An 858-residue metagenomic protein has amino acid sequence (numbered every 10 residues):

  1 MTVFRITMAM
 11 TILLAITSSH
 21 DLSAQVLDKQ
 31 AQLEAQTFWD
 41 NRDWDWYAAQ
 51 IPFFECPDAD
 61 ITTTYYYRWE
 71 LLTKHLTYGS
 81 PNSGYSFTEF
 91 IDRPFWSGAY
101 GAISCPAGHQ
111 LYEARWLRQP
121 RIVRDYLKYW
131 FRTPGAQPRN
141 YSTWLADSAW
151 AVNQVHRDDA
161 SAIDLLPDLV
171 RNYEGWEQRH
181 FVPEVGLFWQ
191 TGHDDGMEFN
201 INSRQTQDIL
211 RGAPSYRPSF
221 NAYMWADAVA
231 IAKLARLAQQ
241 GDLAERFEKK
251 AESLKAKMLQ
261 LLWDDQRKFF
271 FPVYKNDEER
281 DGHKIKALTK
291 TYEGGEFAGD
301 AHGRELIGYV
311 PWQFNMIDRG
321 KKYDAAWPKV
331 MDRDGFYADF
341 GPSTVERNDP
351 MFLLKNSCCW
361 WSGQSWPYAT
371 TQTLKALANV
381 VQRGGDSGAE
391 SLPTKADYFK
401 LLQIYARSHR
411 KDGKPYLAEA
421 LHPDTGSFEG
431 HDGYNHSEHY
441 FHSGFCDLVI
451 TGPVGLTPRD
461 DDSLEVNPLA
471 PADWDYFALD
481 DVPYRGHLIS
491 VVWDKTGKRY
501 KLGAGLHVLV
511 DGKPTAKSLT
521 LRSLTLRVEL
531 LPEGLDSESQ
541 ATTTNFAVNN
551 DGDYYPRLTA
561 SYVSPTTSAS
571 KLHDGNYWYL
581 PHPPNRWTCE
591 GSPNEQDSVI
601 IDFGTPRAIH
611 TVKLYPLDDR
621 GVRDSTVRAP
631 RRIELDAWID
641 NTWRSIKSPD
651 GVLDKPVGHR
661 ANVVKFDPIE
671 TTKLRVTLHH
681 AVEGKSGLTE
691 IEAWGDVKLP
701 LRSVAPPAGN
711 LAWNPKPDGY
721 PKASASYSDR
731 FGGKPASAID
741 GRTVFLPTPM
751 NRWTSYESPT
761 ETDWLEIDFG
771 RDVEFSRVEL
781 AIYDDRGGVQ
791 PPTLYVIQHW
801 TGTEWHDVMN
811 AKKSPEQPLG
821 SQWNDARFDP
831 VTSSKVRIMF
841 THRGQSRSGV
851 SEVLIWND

Functional and structural regions predicted by a protein language model:
L22-G98, A160-S161, V170-E177, A235-L237 (+4 more regions): Acidic/polar, glycine-enriched structural segments that form the non-catalytic walls/loops of the carbohydrate-binding
K29-Q30, A35-A48, P52-Y67, S83 (+4 more regions): Catalytic cores of carbohydrate-active enzymes
Q36-V170, F271, E296-M316, Y323-A325 (+4 more regions): Substrate-binding groove/exosite segments of carbohydrate-active enzymes
C56-P81, Y100, S104-C105, N140 (+7 more regions): Active-site acid/base region of carbohydrate-active enzymes
Y85-G98, D147-H156, V185-Y216, D265-I307 (+4 more regions): Carbohydrate-binding/catalytic loop surfaces
A238-E278, K322-H487: Non-catalytic carbohydrate-binding regions of carbohydrate-active enzymes
S427, L530-P606, L617-R628, S648-P649 (+7 more regions): Disordered, acidic Ser/Thr/Pro-rich linker "stalks" and the adjacent N-terminal cap of the next globular domain
T677-G684, M839-S846: Short beta-strand-plus-loop segments that form exposed binding edges in beta-rich domains
